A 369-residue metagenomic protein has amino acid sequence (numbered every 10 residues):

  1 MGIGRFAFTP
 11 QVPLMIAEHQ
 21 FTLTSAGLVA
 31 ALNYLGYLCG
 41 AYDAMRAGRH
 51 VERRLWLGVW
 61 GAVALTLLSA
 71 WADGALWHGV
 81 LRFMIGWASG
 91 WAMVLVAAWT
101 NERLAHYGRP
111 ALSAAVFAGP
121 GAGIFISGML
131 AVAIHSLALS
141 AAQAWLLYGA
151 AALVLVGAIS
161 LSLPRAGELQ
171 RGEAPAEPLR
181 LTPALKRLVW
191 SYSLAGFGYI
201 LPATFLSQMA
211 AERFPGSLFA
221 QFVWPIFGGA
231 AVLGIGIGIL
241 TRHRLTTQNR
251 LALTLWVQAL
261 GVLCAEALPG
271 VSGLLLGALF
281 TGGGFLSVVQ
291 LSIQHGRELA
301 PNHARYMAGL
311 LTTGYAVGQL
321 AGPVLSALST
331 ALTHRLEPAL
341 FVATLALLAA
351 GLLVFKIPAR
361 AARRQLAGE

Functional and structural regions predicted by a protein language model:
T9, L185-P225: Extracytoplasmic gate region of multi-pass secondary transporters
C39-G74: Conserved MFS/SLC helix-loop-helix module at the cytosolic interface between two early adjacent transmembrane helices
G40-E52, G234-T247, T330-A331: Helix-to-loop junctions at the C-terminal end of transmembrane segments in multipass secondary transporters
A75, G108-P164: Helix-loop-helix hairpin linking two adjacent transmembrane segments in secondary transporters
L76-I85, S272-F280: Paired small-residue
F83-G119: Cytoplasmic helix-loop-helix junction between adjacent transmembrane helices in 12-TM secondary transporters
Q248-S292: C-terminal transmembrane helical hairpin of 12-TM major facilitator-type secondary transporters
L299-R335, A343: A late C-terminal transmembrane helix in Major Facilitator Superfamily
